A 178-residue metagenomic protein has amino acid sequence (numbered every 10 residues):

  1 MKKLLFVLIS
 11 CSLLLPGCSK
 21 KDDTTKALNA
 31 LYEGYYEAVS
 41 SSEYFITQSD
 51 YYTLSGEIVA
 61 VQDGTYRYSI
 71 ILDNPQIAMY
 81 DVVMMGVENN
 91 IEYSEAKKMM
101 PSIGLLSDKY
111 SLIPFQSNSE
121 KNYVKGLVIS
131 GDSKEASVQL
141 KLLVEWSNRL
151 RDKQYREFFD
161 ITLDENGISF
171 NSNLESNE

Functional and structural regions predicted by a protein language model:
M1-L4: Positively charged n-region of N-terminal signal peptides that target proteins for export
V7: Extended basic-aromatic, gly/pro-enriched interface segments that bind polyanionic ligands
L14-G17: C-terminal motif of bacterial Sec signal peptides marking the signal peptidase cleavage site
S19-G104, K109-S111, Q116-K121: N-terminal export/targeting and maturation segments
L54, Y66-Y68, L140-L142, E157-F159: Hydrophobic residues positioned within well-ordered beta-strands of beta-sheet architectures
S69-D73, V83-M85, L143-E145, T162-D164 (+1 more regions): A structural detector for beta-sheet-dominated domains
M99-Y155: Short, solvent-exposed, Trp/other aromatic-anchored flexible loops in extracytoplasmic proteins
K153-E178: Short beta-strand elements
